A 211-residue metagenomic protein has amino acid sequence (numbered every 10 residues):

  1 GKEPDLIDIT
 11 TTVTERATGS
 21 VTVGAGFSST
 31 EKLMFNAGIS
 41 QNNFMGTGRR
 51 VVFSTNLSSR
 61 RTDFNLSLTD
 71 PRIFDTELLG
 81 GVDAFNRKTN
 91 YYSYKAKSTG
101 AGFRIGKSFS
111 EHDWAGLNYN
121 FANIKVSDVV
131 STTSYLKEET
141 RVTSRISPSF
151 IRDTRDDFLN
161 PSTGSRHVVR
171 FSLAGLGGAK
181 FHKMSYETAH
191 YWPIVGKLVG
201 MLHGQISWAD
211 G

Functional and structural regions predicted by a protein language model:
G1-V168, Y191: Gram-negative/organellar outer-membrane beta-barrel architecture
T99-G106, R166-G175, K180-D210: Transmembrane beta-barrel strand/turn architecture of Gram-negative outer membrane proteins
